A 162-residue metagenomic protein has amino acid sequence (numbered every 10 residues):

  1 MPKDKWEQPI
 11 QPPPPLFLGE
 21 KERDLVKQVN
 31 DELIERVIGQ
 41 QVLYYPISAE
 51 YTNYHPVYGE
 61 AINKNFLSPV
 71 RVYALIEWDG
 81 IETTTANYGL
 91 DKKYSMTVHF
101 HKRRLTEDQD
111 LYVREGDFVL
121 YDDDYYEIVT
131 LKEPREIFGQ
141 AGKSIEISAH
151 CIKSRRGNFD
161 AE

Functional and structural regions predicted by a protein language model:
M1-K93, T97, H101, I137 (+1 more regions): N-terminal disorder-to-order initiation segments that are Gly/Lys/Arg-biased and fold into the first beta/loop/alpha
A74-W78, F118-A141: Short beta-strand and beta-hairpin "edge-sheet" elements
T84, V113-E115: Eukaryotic intrinsically disordered and solvent-exposed regulatory patches
K102-D108: Mixed-charge, Lys/Arg-rich low-complexity intrinsically disordered regions
D110-V113, L120: Short, well-ordered loop/turn sites that connect or cap secondary structure elements
